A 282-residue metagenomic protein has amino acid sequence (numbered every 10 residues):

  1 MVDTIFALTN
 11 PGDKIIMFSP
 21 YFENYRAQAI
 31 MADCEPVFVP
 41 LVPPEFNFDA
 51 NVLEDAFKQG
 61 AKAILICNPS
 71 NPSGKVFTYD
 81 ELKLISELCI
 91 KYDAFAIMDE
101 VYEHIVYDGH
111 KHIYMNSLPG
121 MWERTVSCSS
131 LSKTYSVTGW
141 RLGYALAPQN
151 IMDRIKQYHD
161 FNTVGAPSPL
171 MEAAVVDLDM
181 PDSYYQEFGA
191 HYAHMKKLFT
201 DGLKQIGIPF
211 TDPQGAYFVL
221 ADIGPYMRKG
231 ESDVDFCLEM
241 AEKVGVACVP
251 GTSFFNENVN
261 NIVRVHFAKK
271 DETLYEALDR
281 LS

Functional and structural regions predicted by a protein language model:
M1-S282: PLP-dependent class I/II
